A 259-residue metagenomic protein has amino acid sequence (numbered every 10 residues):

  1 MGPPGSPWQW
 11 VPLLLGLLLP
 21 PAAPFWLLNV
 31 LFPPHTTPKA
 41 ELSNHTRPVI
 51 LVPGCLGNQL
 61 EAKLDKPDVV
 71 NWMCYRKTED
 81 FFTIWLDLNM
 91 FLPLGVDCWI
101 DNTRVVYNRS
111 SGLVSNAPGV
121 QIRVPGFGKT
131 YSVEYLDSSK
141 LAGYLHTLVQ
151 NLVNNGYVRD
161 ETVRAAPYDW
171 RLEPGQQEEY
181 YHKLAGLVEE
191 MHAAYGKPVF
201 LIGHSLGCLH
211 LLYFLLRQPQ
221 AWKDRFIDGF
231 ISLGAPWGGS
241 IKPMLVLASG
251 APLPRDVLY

Functional and structural regions predicted by a protein language model:
G2-I202, L206-Y259: N-terminal non-catalytic accessory region
